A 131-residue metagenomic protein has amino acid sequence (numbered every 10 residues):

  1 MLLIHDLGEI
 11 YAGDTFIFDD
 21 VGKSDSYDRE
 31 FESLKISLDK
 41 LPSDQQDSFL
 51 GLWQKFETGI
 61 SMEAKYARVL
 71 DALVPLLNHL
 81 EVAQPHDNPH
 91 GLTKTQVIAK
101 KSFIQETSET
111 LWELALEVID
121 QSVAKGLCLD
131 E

Functional and structural regions predicted by a protein language model:
M1-E131: Alpha-helical, largely C-terminal catalytic domains that coordinate divalent metal ions via clustered Asp/Glu/His
